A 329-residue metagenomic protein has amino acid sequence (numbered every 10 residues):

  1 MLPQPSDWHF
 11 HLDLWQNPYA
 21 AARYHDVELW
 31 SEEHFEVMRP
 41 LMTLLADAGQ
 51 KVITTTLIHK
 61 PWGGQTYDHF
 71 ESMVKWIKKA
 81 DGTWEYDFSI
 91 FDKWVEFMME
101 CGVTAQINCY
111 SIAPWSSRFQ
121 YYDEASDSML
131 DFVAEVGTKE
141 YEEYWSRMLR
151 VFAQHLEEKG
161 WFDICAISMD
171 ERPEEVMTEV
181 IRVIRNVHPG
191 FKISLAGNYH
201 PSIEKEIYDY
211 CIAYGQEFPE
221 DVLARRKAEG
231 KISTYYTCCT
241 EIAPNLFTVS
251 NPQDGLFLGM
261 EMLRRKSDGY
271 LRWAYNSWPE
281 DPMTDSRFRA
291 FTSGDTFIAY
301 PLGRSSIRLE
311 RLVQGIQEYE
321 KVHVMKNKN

Functional and structural regions predicted by a protein language model:
M1-V187, A196-E204, N276-D281: Aromatic-lined carbohydrate-binding surfaces of glycoside hydrolases
Q154-M169, V176-N329: Substrate-binding groove of N-acetylhexosamine-processing glycoside hydrolases
